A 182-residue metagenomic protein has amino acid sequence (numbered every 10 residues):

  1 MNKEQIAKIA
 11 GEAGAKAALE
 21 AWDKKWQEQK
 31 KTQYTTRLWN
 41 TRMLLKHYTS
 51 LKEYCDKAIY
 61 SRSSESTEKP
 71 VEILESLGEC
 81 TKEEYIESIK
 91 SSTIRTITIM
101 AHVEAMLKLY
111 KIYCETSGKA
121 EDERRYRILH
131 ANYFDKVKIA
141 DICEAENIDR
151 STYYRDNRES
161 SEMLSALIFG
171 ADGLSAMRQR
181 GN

Functional and structural regions predicted by a protein language model:
M1-A120, G173-N182: N-terminal interaction/assembly modules
A101, Y126-R127, R158, E162: A generic structural signal for well-ordered alpha-helical surface patches
Y110, N132-K136, L167: A short secondary-structure junction motif
S117-K138: Short amphipathic alpha helix immediately N-terminal
D141-N147: Short alpha-helical "recognition helix" segments of helix-turn-helix
Y153-L167, A171: DNA major-groove recognition helices of helix-turn-helix
